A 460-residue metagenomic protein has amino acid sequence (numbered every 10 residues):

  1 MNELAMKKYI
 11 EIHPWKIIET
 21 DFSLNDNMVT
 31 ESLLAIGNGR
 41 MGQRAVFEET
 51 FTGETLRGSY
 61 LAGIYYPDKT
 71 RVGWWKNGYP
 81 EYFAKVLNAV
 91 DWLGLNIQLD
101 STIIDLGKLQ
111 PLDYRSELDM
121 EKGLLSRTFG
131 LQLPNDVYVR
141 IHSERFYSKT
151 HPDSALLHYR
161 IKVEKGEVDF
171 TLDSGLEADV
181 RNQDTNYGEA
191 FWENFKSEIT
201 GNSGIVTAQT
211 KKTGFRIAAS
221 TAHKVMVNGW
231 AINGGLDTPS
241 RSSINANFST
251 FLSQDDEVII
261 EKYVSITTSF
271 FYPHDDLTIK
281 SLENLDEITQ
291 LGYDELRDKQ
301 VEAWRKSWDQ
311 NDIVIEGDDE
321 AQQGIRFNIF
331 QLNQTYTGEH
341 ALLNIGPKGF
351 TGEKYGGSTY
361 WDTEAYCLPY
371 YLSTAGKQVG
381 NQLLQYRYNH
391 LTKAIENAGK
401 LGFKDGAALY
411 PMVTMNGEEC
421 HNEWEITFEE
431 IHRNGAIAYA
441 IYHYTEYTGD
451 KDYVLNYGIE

Functional and structural regions predicted by a protein language model:
N2-Y355: Acidic/polar, glycine-enriched structural segments that form the non-catalytic walls/loops of the carbohydrate-binding
D136, K149-D153, H443, Y447-Y453 (+1 more regions): A conserved hydrophobic secondary-structure block that centers on an alpha-helix together with its immediately flanking
H142, T171-S174, N344, N381-Y386 (+1 more regions): Beta-strand segments within the central parallel beta-sheet cores of soluble alpha/beta enzyme folds
K149-D153, G166, K404, F428-G435 (+1 more regions): Short, amphipathic alpha-helical segments
N245, D318, T427, K451-D452: Active-site oxyanion-binding pockets that recognize sulfate/phosphate
Q254, W361, G449: Single, functionally critical "micro-switch" positions that shape active/binding sites and transmembrane helices
E295-E446: Substrate-binding groove/exosite segments of carbohydrate-active enzymes
